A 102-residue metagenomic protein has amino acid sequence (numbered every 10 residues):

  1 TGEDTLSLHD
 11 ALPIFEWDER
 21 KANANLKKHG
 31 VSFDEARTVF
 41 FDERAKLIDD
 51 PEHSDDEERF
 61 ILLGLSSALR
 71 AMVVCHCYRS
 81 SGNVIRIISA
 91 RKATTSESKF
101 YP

Functional and structural regions predicted by a protein language model:
T1-D10: Single conserved hydrophobic/aromatic residue that forms the stacking wall/gate of nucleotide- or nucleobase-binding
A11-P102: Ribonuclease/tRNase effector modules and their secretory precursors
